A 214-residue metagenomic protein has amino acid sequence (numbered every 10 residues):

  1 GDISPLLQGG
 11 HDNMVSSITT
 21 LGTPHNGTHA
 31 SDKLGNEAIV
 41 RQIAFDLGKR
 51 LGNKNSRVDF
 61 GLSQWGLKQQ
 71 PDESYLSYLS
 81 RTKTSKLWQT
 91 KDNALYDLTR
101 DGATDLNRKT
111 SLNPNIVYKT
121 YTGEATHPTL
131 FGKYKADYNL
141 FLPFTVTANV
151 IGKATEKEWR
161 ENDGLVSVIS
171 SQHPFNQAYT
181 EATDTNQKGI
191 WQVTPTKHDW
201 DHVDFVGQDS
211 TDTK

Functional and structural regions predicted by a protein language model:
G1: Gly/Ala-rich beta-loop-alpha elbow adjacent to hydrolase catalytic centers
S4, Q8-K214: Helical cap/lid subdomain of alpha/beta-hydrolase-fold lipid enzymes that gates access to the catalytic pocket
